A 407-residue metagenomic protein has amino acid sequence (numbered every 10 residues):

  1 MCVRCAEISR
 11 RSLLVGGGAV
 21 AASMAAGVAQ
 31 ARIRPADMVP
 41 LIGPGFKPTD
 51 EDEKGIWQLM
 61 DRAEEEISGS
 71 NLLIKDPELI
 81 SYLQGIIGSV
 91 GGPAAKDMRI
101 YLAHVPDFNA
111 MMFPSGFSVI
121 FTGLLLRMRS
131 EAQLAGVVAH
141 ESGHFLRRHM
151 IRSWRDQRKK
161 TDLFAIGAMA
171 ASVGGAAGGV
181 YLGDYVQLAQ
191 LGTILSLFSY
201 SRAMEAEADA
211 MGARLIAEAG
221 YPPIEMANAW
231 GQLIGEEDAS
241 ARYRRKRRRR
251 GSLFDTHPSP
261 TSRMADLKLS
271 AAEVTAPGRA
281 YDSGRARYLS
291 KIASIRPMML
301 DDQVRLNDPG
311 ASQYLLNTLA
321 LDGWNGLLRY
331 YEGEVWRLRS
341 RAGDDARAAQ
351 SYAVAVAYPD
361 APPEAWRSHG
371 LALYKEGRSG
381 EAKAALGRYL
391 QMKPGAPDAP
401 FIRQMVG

Functional and structural regions predicted by a protein language model:
M1-S12, A19-A26: N-terminal secretory signal peptides
A31-G175, I194-L197, D209-L253, T261 (+8 more regions): Peri-catalytic and regulatory segments of divalent metal-dependent proteins
G174-Q190: Phosphoinositide system proteins, centered on phosphoinositide phosphatases and their trafficking scaffolds
Y200-S201: Active-site-proximal helix/loop segments of hydrolytic enzymes
T318-L319, V354-A355, R388-Y389: Canonical positions in the second alpha-helix
L321-D322, Y358, M392: Structural marker of alpha-solenoid helical repeat scaffolds
L327-L328, P362-E364, K393-R403: Boundary/linker segments of alpha-helical solenoid repeat arrays
K383-P394: TPR/TPR-like (Sel1-like) alpha-helical repeat modules
